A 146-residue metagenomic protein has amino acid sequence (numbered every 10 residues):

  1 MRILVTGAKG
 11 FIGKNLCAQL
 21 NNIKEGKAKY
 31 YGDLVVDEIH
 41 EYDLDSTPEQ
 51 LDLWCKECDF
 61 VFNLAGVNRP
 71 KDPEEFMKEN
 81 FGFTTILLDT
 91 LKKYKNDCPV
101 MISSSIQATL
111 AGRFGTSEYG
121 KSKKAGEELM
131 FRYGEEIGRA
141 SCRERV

Functional and structural regions predicted by a protein language model:
M1-G26: N-terminal Rossmann NAD(P)H-binding glycine-rich loop of SDR-like oxidoreductase domains
T6, V61-L64, V100-I106, R143-R145: SDR active-site strand-loop-helix element
G10, M77-F81, G115-E127: Short-chain dehydrogenase/reductase
A18-N22, D89-K93, F131-E135: Short, well-ordered alpha-helices that flank and scaffold nucleotide-derived cofactor binding pockets
E25-L51: Adenosine-cofactor binding site in Rossmann-like domains, unifying the SAM/SAH pocket of S-adenosylmethionine-dependent
D45-N80, I86, T90-K92, I106-F114: NAD(P)H-binding glycine-rich loop region in Rossmannoid oxidoreductase-like domains and their noncatalytic homologs
Y94-C98: A short helix->loop->beta-strand "cap" motif at the edges of active sites that frequently abuts
S117-R143: Active-site Tyr-X1-5-Lys
